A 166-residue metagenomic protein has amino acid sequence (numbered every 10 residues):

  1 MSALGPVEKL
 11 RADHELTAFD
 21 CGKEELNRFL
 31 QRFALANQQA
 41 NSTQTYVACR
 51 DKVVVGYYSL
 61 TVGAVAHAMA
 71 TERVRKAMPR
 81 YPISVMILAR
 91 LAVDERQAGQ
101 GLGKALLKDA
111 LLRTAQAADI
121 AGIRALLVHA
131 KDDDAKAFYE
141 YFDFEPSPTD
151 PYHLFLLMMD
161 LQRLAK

Functional and structural regions predicted by a protein language model:
M1-A36, A40: Short amphipathic alpha-helix that is part of the acyltransferase structural core
N41-V62, M69: Conserved beta-hairpin
Y46-R50, L88, A125-A130: Extended hydrophobic secondary-structure segments that form protein cores and membrane-embedded regions
Y57-R90: Conserved acyl-donor/pantetheine-binding loop and adjacent beta-alpha core of acyl/acetyltransferases and related
A89-G99: A short, internal acetyl-CoA/4′-phosphopantetheine-binding micro-motif in the GNAT/acyltransferase core
G99-R113, Y141: Conserved acetyl-CoA-binding loop-helix of GNAT-fold acetyltransferases
L107, D132-A135, P151-M158: Short glycine/proline-centered loop/turn elements that form peptide/ligand docking sites
A115, A121-G122, H129-T149: Conserved active-site alpha-helix within GNAT-family acetyltransferase domains
